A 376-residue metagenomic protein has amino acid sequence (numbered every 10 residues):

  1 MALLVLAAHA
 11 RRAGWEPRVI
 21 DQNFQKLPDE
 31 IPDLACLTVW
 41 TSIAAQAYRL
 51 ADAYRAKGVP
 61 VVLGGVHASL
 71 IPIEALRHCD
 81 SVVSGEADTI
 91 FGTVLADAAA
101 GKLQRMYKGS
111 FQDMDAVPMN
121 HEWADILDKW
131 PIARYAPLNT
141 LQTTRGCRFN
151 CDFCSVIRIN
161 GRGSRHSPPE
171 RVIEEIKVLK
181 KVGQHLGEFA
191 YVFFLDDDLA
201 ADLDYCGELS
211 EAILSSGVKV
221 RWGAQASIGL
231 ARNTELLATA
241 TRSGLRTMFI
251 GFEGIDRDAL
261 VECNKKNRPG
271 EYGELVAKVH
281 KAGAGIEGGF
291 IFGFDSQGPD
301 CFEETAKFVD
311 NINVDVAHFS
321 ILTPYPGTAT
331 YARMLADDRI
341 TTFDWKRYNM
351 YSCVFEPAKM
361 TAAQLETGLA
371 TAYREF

Functional and structural regions predicted by a protein language model:
M1-Q184, K359, Q364: Acidic, low-complexity intrinsically disordered segments
A7, Y48-D52, P72-I73, L95 (+4 more regions): Short amphipathic alpha-helical segments and helix-helix/interface helices
C36, H78-V82, A100-G101, A240 (+3 more regions): Short, hinge-like loop/turn segments at secondary-structure boundaries
V39, I43, H67, V83 (+7 more regions): Structured beta->alpha junctions
V62-L63, V83, G223, E287 (+1 more regions): Structural detector of well-ordered beta-strand residues that form the stable sheet scaffold of enzyme domains
E74-G92, T239-M248, E304-F319: Structural recognition of alpha->loop->beta junctions
H121-G289, F294, E303-K307: Radical SAM [4Fe-4S] cluster-binding motif and immediate context
E303, K307-V316, T323-F376: C-terminal accessory regions of radical SAM enzymes
